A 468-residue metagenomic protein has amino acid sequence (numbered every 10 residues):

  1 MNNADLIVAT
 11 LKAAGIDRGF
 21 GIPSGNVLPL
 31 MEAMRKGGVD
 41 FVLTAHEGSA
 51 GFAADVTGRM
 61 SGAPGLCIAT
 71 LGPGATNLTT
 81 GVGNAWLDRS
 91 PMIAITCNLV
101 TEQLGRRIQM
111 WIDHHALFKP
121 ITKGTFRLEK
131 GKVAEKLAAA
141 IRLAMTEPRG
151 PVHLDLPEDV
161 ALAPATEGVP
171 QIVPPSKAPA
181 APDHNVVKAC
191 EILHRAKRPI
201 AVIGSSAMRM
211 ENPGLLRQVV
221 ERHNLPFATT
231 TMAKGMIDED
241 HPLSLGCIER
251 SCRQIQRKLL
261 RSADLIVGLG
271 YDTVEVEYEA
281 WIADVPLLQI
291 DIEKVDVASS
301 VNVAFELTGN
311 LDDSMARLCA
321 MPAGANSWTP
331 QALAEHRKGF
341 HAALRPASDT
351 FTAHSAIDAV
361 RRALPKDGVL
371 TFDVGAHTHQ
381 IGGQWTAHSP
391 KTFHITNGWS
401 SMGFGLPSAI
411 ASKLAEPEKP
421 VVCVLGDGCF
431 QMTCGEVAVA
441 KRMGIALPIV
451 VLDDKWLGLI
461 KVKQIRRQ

Functional and structural regions predicted by a protein language model:
N2, V169, E191, D284-T378: Phosphate/pyrophosphate-binding active-site segments
N2-G83, L87-D88: N-terminal cofactor/phosphate-binding cores enriched in small/glycine residues, especially glycine-rich loops such as
A4-I7, I22, V27-R35, A334-L414 (+1 more regions): Active-site diphosphate/adenylate-binding microenvironment
I16-R18, R59-A69, P73-T96, K119-P170 (+4 more regions): Structural signature of the thiamine diphosphate
I22-S24, V42-F52, C67-G74, D373-G375 (+4 more regions): Active-site nucleophile and cofactor-binding loops and adjacent substrate-binding regions of central metabolic enzymes
R59, S205-I290, H388-E418, Q431-C434 (+1 more regions): Glycine-rich, anion-gripping cofactor-binding loops and their flanking helix/strand elements in enzyme active sites
I95, Q103-M110, P213, S262 (+5 more regions): Thiamine diphosphate
T96-L137, E158, A233-A332, Q464: Glycine-rich, acidic loop regions that bind phosphate or pyrophosphate groups
